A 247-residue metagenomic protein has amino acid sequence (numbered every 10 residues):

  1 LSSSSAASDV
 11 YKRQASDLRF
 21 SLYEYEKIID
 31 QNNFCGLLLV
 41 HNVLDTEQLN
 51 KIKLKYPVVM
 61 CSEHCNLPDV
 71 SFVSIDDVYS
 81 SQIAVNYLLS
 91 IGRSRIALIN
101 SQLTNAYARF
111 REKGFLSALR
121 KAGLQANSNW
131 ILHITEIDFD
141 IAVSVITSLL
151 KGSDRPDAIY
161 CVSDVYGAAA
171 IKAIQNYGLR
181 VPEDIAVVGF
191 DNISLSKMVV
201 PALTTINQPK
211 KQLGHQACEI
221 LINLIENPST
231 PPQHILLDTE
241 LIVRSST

Functional and structural regions predicted by a protein language model:
L1-A7, Y11: Single conserved hydrophobic/aromatic residue that forms the stacking wall/gate of nucleotide- or nucleobase-binding
D9, G36, Y56-V59, S71 (+3 more regions): Proline-centered loop/turn at the N-terminus of a beta-strand
K12-L22, V73-I83, I99-V145, Y160-A168 (+3 more regions): Hinge/beta->alpha junction and helix N-cap segments in small-molecule ligand-binding domains
R19-F34, I141-D154: Short, well-structured alpha-helical segments in soluble
N33-H41, A97-I99, L132, S153-S163 (+1 more regions): Periplasmic-binding protein-like
V40-S80, V165, D191-L203: Flexible loop/hinge segments that line or gate small-molecule binding clefts
S94-R95, A126-W130, V181-A186: Short acidic capping loops at alpha-helix termini that bridge into adjacent secondary structure
S144-T247: Flexible loop/turn connectors
